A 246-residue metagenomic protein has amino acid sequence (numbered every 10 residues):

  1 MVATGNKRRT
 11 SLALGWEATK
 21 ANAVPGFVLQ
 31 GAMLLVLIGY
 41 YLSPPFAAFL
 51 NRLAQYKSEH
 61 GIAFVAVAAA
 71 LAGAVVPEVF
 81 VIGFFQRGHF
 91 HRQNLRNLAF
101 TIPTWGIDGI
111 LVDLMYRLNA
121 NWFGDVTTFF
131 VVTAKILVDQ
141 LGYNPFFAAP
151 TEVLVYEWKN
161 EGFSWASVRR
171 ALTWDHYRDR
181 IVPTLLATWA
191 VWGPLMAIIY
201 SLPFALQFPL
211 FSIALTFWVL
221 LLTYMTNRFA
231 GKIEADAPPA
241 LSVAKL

Functional and structural regions predicted by a protein language model:
G5-G31: N-terminal membrane topogenic signal
F27-A48: Alpha-helical transmembrane segments of multi-pass membrane proteins
Y41-A54, F80-G88: Membrane-interface helix-loop junction between the first two transmembrane segments
P45-K57, L118-F129: Membrane-interface helix termini and inter-helical loops of multi-pass transporters
A63-V75, V79, L98-N119, T133 (+8 more regions): Hydrophobic, lipid-facing residues on alpha-helical transmembrane segments of integral membrane proteins
V76-Q93, Y116-V126: Membrane-helix interface/capping segments
S164-L186: Membrane-helix boundary/juxtamembrane motif in polytopic membrane proteins
R228-L246: Short, highly charged, low-complexity non-transmembrane loops/tails of multi-pass membrane proteins
